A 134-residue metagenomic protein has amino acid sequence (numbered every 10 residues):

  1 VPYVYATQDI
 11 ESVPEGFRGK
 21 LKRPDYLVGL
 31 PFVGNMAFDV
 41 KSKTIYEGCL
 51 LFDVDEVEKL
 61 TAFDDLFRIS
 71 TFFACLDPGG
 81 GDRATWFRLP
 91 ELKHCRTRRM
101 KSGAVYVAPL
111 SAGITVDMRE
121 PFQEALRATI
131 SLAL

Functional and structural regions predicted by a protein language model:
P2, Q8-E15, G29-V33, G48-L50 (+2 more regions): Non-catalytic C-terminal interaction segments of nucleic acid-processing enzymes
G19-R23: Glycine-rich, highly charged phosphate/nucleotide-binding loops
P24-Y46: Conserved catalytic cores of phosphodiester-cleaving nucleases, focusing on short active-site segments
M36, S42, E56-E58, F72-F73: Alpha-helix boundary/interfacial micro-motifs
I45-V57: Active-site-adjacent loop/helix micro-motif of nuclease/hydrolase catalytic cores
